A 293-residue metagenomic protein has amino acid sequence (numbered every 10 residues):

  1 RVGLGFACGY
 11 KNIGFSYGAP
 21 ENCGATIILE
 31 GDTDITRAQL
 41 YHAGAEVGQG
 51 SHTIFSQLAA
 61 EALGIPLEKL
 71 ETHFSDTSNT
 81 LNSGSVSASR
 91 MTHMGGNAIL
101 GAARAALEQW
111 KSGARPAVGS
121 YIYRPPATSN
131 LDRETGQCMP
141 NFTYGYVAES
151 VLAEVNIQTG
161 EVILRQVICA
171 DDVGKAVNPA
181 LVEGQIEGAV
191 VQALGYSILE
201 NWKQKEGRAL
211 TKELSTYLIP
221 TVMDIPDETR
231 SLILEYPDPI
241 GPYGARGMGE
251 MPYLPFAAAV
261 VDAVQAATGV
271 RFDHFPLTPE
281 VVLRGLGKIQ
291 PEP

Functional and structural regions predicted by a protein language model:
R1-Q39, A43-A62, D76-V190, Y196-D224 (+2 more regions): Cofactor-centric catalytic regions
L40-V47, Y236-F256: Extended, non-catalytic structural segments that build the interaction scaffolds of large macromolecular assemblies
S51-I54, L67-E71: Active-site-proximal gating segment of KS-fold condensing enzymes and close homologs
P66-L67, F272: Alpha-helix N-cap/start motif
E71-F74, T221-R246: Generic long, charged, amphipathic alpha-helical segments
V264: N-terminal cationic and glycine-rich segments that engage phosphates or anionic surfaces
